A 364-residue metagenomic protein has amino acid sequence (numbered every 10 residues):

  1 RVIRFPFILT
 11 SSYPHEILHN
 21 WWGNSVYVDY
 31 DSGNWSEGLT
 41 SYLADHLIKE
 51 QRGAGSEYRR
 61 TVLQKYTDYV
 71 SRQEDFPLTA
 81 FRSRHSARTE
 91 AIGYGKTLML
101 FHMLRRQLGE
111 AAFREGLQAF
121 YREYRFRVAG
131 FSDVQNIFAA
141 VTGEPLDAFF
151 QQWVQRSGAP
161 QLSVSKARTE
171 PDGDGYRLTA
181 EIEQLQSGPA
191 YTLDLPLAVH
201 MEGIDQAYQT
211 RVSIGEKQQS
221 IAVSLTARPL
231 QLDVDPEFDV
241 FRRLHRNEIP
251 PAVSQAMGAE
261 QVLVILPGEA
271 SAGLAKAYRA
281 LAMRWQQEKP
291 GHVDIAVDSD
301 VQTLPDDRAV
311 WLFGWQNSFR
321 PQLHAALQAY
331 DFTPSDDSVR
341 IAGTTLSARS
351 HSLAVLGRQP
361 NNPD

Functional and structural regions predicted by a protein language model:
R1-S187: Hydrophobic alpha-helical and helix-loop surface patches within well-folded domains that function as non-catalytic
G33, L232, I265-E269: Fold-level signature of zinc-dependent metallopeptidase catalytic domains
L47, T169, L185-S187, E202-I204 (+5 more regions): Short, glycine-/Ser/Thr-/acidic-enriched flexible segments
R88-T89, N136, Q151-Q152, S163-R168 (+6 more regions): Generic recognition of flexible, low-complexity loop/linker segments
T89, A190-L193, R243-H245, A275-K276 (+1 more regions): Short conserved micro-motifs at the rims of enzyme active sites and ligand-binding pockets
L146-D147, P160-D235: Beta-strand-rich binding/interaction modules
D235-I249: Short acidic/polar inter-strand loop motif in beta-rich domains
P250-D364: Solvent-exposed alpha-helical segments and adjacent loops that form catalytic or protein-interaction surfaces
